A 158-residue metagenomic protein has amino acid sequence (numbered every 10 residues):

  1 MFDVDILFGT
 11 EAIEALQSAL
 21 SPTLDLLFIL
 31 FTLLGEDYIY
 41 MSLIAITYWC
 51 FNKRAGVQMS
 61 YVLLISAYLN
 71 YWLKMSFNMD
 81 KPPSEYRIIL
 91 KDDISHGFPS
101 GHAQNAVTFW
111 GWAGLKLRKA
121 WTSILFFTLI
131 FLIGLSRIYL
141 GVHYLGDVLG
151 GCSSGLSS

Functional and structural regions predicted by a protein language model:
M1, V62-A67, F126-I130: Alpha-helical transmembrane segments
M1-I39, N70-S95: N-terminal transmembrane-helix/juxtamembrane module of multi-pass inner/ER membrane proteins
F28, L43-I44, V57, P82-S158: Membrane-embedded catalytic cores of phosphoryl/pyrophosphoryl-handling enzymes
Y38-V62: Polybasic, low-complexity association/targeting segments
